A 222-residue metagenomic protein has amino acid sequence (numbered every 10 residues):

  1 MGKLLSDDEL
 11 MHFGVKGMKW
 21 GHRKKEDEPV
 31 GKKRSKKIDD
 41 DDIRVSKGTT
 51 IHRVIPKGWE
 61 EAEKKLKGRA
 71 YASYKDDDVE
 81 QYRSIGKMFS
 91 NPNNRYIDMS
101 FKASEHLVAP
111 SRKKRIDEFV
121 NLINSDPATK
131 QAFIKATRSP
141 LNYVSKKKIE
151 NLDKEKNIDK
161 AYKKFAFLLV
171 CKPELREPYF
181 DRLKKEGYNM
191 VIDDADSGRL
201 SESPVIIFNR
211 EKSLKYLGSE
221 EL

Functional and structural regions predicted by a protein language model:
M1-L4, K32: Intrinsically disordered, low-complexity terminal tails
L4-E26: Short acidic, low-complexity intrinsically disordered linear motifs used for protein-protein interactions
I38-Y71, D76-L222: Active-site and NAD+-binding cores of ADP-ribose-processing enzymes
